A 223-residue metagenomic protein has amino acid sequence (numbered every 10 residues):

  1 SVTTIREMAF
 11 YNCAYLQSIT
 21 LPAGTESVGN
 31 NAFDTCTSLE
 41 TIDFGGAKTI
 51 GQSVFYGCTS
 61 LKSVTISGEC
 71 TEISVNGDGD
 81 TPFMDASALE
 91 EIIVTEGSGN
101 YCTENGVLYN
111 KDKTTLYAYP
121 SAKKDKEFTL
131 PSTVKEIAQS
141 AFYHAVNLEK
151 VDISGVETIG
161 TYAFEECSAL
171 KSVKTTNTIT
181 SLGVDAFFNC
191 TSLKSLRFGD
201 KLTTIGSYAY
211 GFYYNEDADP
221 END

Functional and structural regions predicted by a protein language model:
S1-T4, C13-S27, C36-T49, T59-E72 (+6 more regions): Structural signature of tandem-repeat unit edges
F10, G77-G79, T129-P131, F142: Surface-exposed beta-strand edges and their flanking turn/coil or helix-capping segments
Y56-G57, D78-A88: Beta-strand repeat architectures
N76-G77, Y208: A short acidic (Asp/Glu
